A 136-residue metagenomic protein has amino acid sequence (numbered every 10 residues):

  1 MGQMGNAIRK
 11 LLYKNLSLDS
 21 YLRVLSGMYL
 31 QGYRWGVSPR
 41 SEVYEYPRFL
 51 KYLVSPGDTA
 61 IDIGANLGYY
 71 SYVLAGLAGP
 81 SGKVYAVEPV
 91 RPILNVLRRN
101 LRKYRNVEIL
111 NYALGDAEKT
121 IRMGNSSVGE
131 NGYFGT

Functional and structural regions predicted by a protein language model:
M1-T136: Phosphate/nucleotide-binding beta-alpha loop and adjacent structural elements of enzyme active sites
